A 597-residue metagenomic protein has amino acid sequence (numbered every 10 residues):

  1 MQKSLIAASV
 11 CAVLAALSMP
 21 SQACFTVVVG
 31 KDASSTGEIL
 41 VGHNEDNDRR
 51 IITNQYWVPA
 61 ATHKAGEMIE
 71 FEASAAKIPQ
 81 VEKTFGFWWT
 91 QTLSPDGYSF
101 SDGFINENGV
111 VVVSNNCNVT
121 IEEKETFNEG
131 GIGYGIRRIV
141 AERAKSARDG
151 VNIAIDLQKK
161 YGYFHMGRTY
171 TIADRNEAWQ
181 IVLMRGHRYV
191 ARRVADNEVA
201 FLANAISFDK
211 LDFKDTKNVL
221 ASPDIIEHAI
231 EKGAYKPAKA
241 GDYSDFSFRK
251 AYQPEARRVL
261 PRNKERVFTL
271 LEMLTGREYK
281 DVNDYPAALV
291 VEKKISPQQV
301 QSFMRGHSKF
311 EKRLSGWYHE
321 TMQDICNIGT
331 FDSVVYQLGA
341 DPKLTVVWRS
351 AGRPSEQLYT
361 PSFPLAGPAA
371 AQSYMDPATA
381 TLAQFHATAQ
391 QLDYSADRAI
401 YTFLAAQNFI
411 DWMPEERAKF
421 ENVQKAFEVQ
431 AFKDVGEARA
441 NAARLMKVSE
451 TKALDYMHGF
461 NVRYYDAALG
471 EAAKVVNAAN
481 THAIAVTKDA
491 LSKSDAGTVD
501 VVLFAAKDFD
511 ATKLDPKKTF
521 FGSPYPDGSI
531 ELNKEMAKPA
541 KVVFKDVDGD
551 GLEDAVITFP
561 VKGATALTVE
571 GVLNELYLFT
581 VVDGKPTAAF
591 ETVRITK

Functional and structural regions predicted by a protein language model:
S18-P20: N-terminal signal peptide c-region/cleavage motif recognized by signal peptidases
A23, A479-F504: Boundary/junction segments of secreted and surface-exposed precursor proteins
C24-G133, I153-K280, P286-A288, E292: A contiguous strand-loop segment
K312-A440: Substrate-recognition/cap regions that form aromatic- and gly/pro-loop-enriched pockets for small-molecule ligands
W412-A479: Histidine-centered catalytic/metal-binding microenvironments
S494-D495, K507-D515: A short beta-turn/strand-edge loop motif at beta-sheet boundaries
A511-M536: Short, surface-exposed alpha-helix to beta-strand junction/turn motifs within ectodomains of secreted and cell-envelope
G528, V543-F559, T565, G571: Acidic, glycine-anchored loop motifs typical of Ca2+
